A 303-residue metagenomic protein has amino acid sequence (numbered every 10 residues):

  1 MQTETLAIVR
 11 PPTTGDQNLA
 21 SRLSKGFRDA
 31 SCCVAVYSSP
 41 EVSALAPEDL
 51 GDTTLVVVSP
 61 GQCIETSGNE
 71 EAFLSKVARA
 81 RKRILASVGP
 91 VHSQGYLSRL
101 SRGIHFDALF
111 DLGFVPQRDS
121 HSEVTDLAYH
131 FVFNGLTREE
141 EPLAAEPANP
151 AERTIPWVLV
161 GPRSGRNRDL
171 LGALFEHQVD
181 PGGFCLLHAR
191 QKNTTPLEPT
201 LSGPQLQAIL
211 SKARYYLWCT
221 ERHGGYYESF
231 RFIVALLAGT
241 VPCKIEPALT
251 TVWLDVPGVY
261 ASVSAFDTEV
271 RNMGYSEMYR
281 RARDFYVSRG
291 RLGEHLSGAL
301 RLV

Functional and structural regions predicted by a protein language model:
T3-G51, S59-R79, L85-V256, S288-G293: Nucleotide-sugar donor-binding catalytic core of glycosyltransferases
V56: Short acidic catalytic loops
T251-E269: Change "using UDP/GDP/dTDP sugars" to "using nucleotide sugars
A265-V303: A charged, aromatic-enriched C-terminal amphipathic alpha-helix characteristic of glycosyltransferases across folds
